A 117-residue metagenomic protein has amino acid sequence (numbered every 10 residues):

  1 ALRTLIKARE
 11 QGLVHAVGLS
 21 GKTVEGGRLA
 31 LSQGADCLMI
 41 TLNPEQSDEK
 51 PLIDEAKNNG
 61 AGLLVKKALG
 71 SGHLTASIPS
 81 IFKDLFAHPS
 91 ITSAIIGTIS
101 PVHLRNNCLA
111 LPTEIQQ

Functional and structural regions predicted by a protein language model:
A1-Q117: Beta/alpha (TIM)-barrel catalytic core signal, keyed to glycine-rich beta->alpha loops juxtaposed to Asp/Glu that bind
